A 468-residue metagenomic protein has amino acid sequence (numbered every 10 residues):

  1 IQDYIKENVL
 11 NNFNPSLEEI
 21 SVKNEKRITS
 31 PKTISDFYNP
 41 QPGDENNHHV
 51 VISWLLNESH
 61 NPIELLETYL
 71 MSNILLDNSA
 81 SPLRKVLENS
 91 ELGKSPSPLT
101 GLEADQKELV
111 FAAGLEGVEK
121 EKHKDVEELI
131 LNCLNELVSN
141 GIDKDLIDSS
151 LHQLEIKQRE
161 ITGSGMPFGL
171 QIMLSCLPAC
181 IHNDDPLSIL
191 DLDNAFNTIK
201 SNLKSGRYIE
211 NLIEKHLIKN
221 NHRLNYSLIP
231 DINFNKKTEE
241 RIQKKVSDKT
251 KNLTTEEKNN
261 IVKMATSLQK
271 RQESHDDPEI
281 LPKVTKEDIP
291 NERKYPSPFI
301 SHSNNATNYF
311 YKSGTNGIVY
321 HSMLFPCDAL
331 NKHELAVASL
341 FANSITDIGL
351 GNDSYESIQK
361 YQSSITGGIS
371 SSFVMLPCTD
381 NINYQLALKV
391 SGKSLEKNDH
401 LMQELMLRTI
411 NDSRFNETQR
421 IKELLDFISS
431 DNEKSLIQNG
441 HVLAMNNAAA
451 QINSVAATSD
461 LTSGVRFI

Functional and structural regions predicted by a protein language model:
I1, N47-N57, K85-N202, N221-D231 (+2 more regions): M16 family metallopeptidases and their MPP-like homologs
I1-N47, N140, H152, Q158-I161 (+1 more regions): An aromatic/glycine/proline-enriched structural segment found at the starts of mature extracellular/organellar domains
N8, N12, C133-L137, H216: Short alpha-helical functional segments enriched in proximate histidine and acidic residues
E25-I28, Y38-D44, I74-N78, E103-D105 (+6 more regions): A general structural signal for short secondary-structure junctions and capping/turn motifs
P31-N39, L224-I229, Y309-Y311, S391: Short amphipathic
P31-N39, L55-N57, S97-T100, E210 (+1 more regions): Glycine-rich, charged/polar anion/phosphate-binding loops that engage phosphate groups from diverse ligands
N46-L75, S81: Extended catalytic-interface subdomain
S188-T346, Y355: Segments forming glycine/polar-rich beta-alpha architectures that bind adenosine-containing cofactors
